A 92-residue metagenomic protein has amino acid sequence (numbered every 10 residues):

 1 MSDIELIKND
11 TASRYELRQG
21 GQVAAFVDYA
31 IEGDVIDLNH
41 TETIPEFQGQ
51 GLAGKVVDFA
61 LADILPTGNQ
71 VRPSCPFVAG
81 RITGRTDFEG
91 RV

Functional and structural regions predicted by a protein language model:
M1-K8: Conserved N-terminal entry element of GNAT/NAT acetyltransferase domains
N9-T11, E32: Structural motif
R14-A24: Conserved beta-hairpin
L17-Q19, I31, H40-T41: Residue-level recognition of conserved beta-strand positions in structured domain cores
Q22-A30, D37: Conserved beta-strand in the GNAT
T41-Q48: A short, internal acetyl-CoA/4′-phosphopantetheine-binding micro-motif in the GNAT/acyltransferase core
G49-A60: Conserved acetyl-CoA-binding loop-helix of GNAT-fold acetyltransferases
D63-P76: Conserved GNAT acetyl-CoA-binding A-motif
